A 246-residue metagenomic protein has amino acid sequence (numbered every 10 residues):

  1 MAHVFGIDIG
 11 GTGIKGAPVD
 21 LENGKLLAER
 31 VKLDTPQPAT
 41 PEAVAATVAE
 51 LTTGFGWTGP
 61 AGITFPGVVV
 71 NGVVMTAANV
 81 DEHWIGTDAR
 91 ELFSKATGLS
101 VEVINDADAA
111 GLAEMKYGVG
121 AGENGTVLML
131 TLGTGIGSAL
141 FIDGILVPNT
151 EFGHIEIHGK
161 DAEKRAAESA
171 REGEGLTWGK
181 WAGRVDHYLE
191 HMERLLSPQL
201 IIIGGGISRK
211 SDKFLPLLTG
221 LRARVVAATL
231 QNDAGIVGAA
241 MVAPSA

Functional and structural regions predicted by a protein language model:
M1-A61, V69-V73, E91-L99, A113-M129 (+1 more regions): ATP-binding/phosphotransfer module of carbohydrate and carboxylate kinases, centering on a glycine-rich
P66: Conserved NAD(P)H cofactor-binding loop of Rossmann-fold oxidoreductase domains
V74-G86: A charged helix-plus-loop insertion that forms the helical arch/lid used to bind and gate nucleic-acid substrates
V101-D106: General beta-strand structural signal in soluble alpha/beta enzymes
I136: Extracytoplasmic strand-loop-helix segments at the start of, or within, the mature domains of secreted/periplasmic
